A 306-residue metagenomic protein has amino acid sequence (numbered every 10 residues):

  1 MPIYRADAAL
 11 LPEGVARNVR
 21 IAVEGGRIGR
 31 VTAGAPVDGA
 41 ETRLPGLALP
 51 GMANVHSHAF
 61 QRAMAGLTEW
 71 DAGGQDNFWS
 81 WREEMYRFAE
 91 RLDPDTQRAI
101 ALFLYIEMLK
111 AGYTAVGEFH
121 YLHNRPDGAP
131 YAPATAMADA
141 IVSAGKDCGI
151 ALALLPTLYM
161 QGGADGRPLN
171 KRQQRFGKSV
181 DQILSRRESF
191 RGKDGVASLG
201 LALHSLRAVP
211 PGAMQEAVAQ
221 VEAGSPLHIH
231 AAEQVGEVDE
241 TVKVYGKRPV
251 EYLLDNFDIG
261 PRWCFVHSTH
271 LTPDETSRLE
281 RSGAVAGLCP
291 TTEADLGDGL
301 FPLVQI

Functional and structural regions predicted by a protein language model:
M1-V37, L47-A48: N-terminal metal-binding scaffold of metallo-dependent hydrolase/deaminase domains
D7, I21, G26, P45 (+9 more regions): Divalent metal-coordination and catalytic microenvironments
P50-R62, P226-V235: Histidine-centered catalytic micro-motifs
S57-D71, A153-G162: Short, solvent-exposed beta-strand-terminating loops
F60, H123-N124, A208-V209, Q234-G236 (+2 more regions): Active-site environment of divalent metal-dependent phosphoester hydrolases
G66-A151, D181-D194: Alpha-helical scaffold segments that flank or form the walls of functional sites
N124-V266: Metal-coordinating catalytic core of metallo-dependent amide/deamination hydrolases
D258-I306: Active-site-adjacent C-terminal substructures of enzyme catalytic domains
